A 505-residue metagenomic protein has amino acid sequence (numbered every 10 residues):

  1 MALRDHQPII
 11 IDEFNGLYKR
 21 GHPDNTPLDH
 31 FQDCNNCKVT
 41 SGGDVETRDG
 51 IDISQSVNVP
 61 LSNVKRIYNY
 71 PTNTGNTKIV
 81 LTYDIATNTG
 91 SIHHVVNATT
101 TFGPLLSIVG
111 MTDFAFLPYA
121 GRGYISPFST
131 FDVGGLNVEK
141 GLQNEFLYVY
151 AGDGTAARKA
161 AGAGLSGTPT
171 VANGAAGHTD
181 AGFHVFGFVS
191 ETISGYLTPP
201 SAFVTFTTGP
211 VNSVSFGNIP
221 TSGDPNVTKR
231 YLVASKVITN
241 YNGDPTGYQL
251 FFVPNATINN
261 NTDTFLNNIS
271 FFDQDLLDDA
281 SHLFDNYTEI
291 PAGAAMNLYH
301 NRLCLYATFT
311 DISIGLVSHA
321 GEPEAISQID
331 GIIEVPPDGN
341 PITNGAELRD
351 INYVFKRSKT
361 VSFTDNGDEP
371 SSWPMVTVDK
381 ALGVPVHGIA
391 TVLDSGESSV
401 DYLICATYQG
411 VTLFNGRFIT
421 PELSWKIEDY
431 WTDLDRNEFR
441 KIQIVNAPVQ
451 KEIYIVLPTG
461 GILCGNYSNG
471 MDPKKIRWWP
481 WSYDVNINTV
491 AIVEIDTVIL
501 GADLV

Functional and structural regions predicted by a protein language model:
M1-F102, N144-G162, G187, E191-Y196 (+4 more regions): N-terminal beta-propeller domains
A2, F116, A120-R122, N137 (+2 more regions): Beta-sheet-dominated scaffold domains
V57-L61, L105-V109, Y287, E334-P337 (+2 more regions): Surface loop/turn motifs at the tips and blade-to-blade linkers of beta-strand repeat domains
Y70-T77, L81-T82, G103-L106, G110-G121 (+1 more regions): Assembly/oligomerization scaffold segments
I85-N88, T130-V133, T310-D311, G410-T412: Short glycine/acidic-enriched loop and turn motifs that connect beta-strands
T99-G103, T155-A157, Y196-L197, Y241-Y248 (+5 more regions): Beta-strand initiation motifs
T112-A160, A234-V253: Hydrophobic or amphipathic alpha-helical targeting/insertion segments
A163-T288, A292: Low-complexity, Ser/Thr/Pro-rich intrinsically disordered linker/stalk segments at domain junctions
